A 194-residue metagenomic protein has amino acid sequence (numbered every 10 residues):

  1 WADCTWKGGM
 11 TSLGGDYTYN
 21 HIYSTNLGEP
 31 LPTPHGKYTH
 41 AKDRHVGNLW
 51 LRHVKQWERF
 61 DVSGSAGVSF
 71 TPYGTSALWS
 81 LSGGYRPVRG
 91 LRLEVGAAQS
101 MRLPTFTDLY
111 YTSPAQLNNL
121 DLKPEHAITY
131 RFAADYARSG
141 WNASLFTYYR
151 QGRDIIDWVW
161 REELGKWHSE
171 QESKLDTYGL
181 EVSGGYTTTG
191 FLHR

Functional and structural regions predicted by a protein language model:
W1-S82, R86, S144, R194: Face-selective signature of the C-terminal outer-membrane beta-barrel domain
C4, N48, K55, S139 (+2 more regions): Short, low-complexity intrinsically disordered segments
Y19-L27, R59-D61, F70-G74, M101-T107 (+3 more regions): Gram-negative outer-membrane beta-barrel proteins
A66, W158-W160: Assembly/interface hotspot detector across virion components, adhesins/toxins, and nucleic-acid enzymes
R86, R92, G96-R153, W160-T189: Outer-membrane beta-barrel signature, preferentially recognizing the C-terminal barrel domain of Gram-negative
